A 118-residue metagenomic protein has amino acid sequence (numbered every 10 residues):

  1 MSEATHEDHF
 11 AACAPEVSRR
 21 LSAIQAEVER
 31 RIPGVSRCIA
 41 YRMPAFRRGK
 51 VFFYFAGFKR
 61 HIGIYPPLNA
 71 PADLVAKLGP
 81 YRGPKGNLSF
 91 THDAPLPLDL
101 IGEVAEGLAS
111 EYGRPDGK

Functional and structural regions predicted by a protein language model:
M1-K118: Charge-dense, helix-prone N-terminal extensions
